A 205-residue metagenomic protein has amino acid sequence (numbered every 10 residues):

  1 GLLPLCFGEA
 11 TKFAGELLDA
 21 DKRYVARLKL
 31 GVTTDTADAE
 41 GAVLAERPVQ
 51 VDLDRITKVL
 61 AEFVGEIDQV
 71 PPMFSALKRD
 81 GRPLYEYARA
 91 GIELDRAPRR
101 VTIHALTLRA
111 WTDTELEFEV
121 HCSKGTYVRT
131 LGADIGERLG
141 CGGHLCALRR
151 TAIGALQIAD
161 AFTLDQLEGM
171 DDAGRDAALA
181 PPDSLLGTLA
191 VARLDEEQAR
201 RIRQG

Functional and structural regions predicted by a protein language model:
G1-L18, E86: Glycine/acidic-rich beta-strand-loop module
L2, E46, L60, E115 (+1 more regions): Accessory RNA 3′-end/elbow-binding domains used by RNA modification enzymes
P4, E93-G125, R129-G140: The conserved catalytic core of RNA pseudouridine synthases
L5, A26, G81, L131 (+1 more regions): Residue-level signal for inorganic ion chemistry
A14-L30, L94-T107: Structural signature of FAD isoalloxazine-binding scaffolds in flavoprotein oxidoreductases
E16-Q69: Acidic, low-complexity central loop/insert segments
L28-L30, K78, R89, A105-A110 (+2 more regions): Short, structured patches in soluble enzyme cores that scaffold and shape functional sites
S75, R79-A105: Extended alpha-helical targeting/anchoring segments, especially N-terminal organellar/secretory targeting helices
